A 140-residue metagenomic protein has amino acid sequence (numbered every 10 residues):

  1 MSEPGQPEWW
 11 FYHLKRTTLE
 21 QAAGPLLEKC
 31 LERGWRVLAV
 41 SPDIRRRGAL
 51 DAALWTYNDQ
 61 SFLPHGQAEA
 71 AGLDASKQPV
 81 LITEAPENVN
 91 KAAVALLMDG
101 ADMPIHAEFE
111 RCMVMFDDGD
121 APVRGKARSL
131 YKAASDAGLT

Functional and structural regions predicted by a protein language model:
M1-R47: Long, hydrophobic N-terminal alpha-helical segment
G5, R33-R36, L50-D59, L63 (+1 more regions): Terminal and domain-boundary regions
K15, S41-I44, L97-A101, D117-D118: Structural motif
L26-K29, L54-N58, C112-M113, S129-A133: Short, solvent-exposed amphipathic alpha-helical segments in soluble enzyme and RNA/protein-processing domains
R45-A49, P122-V123: Short, charged/polar "capping" segments at the starts of alpha-helices and the immediately preceding loops
A52-A92: Helix-adjacent hinge/juxtasegments
Q78-M115: Active-site-adjacent structural patch at catalytic or cofactor/ligand-binding sites
R111-T140: Glycine-rich, aromatic-bearing surface loops/beta-hairpins
